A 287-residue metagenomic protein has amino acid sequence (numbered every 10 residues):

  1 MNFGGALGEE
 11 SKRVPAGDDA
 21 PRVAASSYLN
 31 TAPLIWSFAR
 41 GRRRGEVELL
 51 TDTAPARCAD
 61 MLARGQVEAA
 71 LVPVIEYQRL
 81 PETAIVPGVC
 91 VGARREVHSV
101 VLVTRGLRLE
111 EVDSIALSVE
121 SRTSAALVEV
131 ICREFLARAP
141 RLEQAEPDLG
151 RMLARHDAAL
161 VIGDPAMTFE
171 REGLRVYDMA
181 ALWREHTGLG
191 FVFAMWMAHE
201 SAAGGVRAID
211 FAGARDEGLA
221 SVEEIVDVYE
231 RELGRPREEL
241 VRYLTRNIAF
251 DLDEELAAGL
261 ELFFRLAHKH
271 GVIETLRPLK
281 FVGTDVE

Functional and structural regions predicted by a protein language model:
P15-R40, R44-G45, D52, H98-D157 (+1 more regions): Bilobed "Venus flytrap"/periplasmic-binding protein-like clamshell domains and structurally analogous long
L29-N30, T53-P55, Q66-Q78, V89 (+1 more regions): Beta->alpha turn/N-cap motifs
R57-M61, D148-G150: Short, hydrophobic alpha-helical packing/hinge segments within bilobed ligand-binding/sensory domains
L62-A63, M152-L153, A267: Hydrophobic residues within well-ordered alpha-helices
V89-R108, E185-S201: Hydrophobic/proline-rich hinge and linker segments of small-molecule sensing/allosteric domains, predominantly
Q144-Y229: Pocket-lining segment of extracytoplasmic ligand-binding domains
A202-L266, H270: Secondary-structure end/capping motifs
R265-E287: Long, low-complexity C-terminal extensions of enzymes
